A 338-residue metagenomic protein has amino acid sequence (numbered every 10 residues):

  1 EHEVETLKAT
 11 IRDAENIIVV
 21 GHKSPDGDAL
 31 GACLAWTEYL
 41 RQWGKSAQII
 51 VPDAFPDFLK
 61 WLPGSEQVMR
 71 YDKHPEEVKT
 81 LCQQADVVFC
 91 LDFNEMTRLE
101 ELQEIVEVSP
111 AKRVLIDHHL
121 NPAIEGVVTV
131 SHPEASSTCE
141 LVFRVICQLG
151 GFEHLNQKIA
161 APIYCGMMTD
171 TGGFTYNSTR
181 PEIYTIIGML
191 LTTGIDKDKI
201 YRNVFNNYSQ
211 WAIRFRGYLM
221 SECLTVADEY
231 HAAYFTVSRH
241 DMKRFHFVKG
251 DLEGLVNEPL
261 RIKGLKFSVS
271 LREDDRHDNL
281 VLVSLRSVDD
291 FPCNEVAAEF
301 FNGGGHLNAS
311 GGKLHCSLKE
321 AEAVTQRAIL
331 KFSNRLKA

Functional and structural regions predicted by a protein language model:
E1-K23, G31-P63, Q67-R70, E76-K79 (+3 more regions): Hydrophobic helix-and-loop "lid/oligomerization" segment in the mid-to-C-terminal part of catalytic domains
V20, S24, C90, L115-I116 (+1 more regions): Generic enzyme active-site microenvironment
G27-C33, M96-E100: Short glycine/serine/threonine-rich phosphate/pyrophosphate-binding segments that cradle anionic phosphate groups
W36-T37, I105-V108, S131-H132, T185: Glycine-rich, phosphate-binding/catalytic loops in enzymes
M69, E76, P110-K112, F143 (+1 more regions): Ribokinase/PfkB-type carbohydrate-kinase core domain
Y71-V128: Active-site cofactor/cluster-binding pocket
M96, N121-P122, T169, R239-M242: A short, flexible beta-alpha/helix-coil linker loop
I116-I186: Short alpha-helices
